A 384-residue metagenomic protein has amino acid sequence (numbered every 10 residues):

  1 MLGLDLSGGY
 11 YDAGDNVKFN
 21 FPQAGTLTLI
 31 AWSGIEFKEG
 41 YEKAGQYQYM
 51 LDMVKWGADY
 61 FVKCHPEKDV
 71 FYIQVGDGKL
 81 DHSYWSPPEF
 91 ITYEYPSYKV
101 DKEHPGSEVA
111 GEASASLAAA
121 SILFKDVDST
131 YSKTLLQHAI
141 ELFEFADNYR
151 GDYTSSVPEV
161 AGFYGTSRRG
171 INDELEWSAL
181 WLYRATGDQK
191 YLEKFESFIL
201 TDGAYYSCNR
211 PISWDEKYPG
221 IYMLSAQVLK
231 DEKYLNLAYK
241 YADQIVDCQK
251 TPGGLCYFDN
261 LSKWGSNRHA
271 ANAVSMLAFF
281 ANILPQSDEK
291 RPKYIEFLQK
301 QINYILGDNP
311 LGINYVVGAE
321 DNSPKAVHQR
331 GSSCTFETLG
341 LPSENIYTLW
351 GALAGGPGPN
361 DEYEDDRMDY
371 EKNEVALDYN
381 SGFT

Functional and structural regions predicted by a protein language model:
M1-E36, D59, Q74-L123, R168-S197 (+3 more regions): Aromatic (Trp/Tyr) and acidic
A13, E39-L51, S129-K133, P158-G165 (+1 more regions): Short, surface-exposed loop/turn segments at secondary-structure junctions
K38, P66, K125, D147 (+5 more regions): Helix-capping and short linker residues that terminate individual alpha-solenoid repeat units
A44-G45, Y60, Y72: Long, compositionally biased, intrinsically disordered segments
M50-D69: Carboxylate/His-rich catalytic cores and anion/metal-binding grooves
S116-R169, D173, L180-L182, A226-V228: C-terminal transactivation domains of fungal Zn(2)-Cys(6)
S155-T166, C208-S213, L255-K263, G318: Acidic, Ser/Thr-rich low-complexity linear motifs
L200-N209: Solenoid-like repeat scaffolds
